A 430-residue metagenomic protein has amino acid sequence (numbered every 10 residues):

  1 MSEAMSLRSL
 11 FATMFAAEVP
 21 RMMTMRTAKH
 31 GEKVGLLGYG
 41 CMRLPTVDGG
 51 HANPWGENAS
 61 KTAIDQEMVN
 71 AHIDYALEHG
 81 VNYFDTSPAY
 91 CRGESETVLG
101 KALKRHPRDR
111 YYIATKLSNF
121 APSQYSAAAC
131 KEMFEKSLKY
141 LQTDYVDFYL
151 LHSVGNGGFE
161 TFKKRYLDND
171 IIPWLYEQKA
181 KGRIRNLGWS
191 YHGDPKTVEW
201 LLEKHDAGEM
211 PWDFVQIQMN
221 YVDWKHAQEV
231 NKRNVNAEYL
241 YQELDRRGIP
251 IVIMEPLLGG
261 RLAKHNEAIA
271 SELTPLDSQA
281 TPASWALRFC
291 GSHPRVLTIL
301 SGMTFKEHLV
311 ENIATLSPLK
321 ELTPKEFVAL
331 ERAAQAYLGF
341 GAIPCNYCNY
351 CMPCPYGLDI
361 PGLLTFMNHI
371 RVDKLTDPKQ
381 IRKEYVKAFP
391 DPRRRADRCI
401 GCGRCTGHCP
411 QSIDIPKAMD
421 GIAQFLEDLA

Functional and structural regions predicted by a protein language model:
S2-Y111, D144, W174, A180: N-terminal binding-site loop/beta-alpha segment at the start of enzyme catalytic domains that lines or forms
T27, Y39, A76, F84 (+12 more regions): Conserved, mostly hydrophobic/aromatic
R43-E67, K116-K131, E160-K163, G193 (+1 more regions): Active-site mouth loops of central-metabolism enzymes
A59-A76, Y125-Q142, G193-H205, P282-R288: Short, acidic/polar
L138-F162: Active-site groove signature of glycoside hydrolases
V154-T365, V372-R382, K417: Beta/alpha (TIM)-barrel catalytic core signal, keyed to glycine-rich beta->alpha loops juxtaposed to Asp/Glu that bind
C345-C354, C399-C405, C409: Short cysteine clusters
D373-C402, D428-A430: Short Fe-S-cluster ligation motifs
